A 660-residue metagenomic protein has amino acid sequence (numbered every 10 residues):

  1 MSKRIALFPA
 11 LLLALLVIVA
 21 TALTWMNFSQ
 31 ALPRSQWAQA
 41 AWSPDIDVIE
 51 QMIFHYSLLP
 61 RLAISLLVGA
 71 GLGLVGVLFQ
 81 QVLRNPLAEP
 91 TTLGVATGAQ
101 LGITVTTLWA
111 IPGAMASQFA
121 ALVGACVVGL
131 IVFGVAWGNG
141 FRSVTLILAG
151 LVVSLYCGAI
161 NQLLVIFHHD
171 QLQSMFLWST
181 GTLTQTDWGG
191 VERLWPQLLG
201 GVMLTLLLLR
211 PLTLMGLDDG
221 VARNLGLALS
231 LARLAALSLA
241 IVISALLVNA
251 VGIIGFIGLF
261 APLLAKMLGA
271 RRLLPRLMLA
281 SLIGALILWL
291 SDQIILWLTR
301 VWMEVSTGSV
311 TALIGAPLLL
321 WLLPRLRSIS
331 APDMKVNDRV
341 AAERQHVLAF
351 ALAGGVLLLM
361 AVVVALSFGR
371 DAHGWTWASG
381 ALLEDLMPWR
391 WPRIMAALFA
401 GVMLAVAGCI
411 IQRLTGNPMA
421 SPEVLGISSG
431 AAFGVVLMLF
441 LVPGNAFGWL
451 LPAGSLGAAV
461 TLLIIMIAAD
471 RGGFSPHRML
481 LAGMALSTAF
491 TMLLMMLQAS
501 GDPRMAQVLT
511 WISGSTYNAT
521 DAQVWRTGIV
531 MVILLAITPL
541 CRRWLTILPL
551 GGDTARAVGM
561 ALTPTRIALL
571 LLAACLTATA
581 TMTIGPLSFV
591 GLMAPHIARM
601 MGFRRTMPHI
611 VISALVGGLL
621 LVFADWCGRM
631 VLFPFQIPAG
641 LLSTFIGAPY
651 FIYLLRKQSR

Functional and structural regions predicted by a protein language model:
S2-R660: Alpha-helical transmembrane segments in inner-membrane proteins
